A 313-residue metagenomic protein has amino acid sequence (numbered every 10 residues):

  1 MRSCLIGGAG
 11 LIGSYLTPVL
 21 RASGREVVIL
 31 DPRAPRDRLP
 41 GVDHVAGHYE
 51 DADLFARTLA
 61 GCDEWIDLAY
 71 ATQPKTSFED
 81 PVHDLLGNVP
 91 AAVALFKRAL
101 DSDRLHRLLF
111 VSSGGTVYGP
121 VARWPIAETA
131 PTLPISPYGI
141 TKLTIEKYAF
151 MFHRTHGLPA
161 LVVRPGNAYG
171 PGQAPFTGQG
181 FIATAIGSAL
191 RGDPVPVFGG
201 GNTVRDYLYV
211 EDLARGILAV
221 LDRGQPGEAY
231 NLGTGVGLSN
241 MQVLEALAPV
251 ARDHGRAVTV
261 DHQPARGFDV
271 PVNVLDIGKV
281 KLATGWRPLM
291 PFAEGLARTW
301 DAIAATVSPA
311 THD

Functional and structural regions predicted by a protein language model:
C4-R21: N-terminal Rossmann NAD(P)H-binding glycine-rich loop of SDR-like oxidoreductase domains
I6, L30, W65-A71, L108-G114 (+1 more regions): SDR active-site strand-loop-helix element
R25-A34: Conserved glycine-rich Rossmann-like NAD(P)H-binding loop of the short-chain dehydrogenase/reductase
G41-D51: Rossmann-fold cofactor-recognition segment
A52-G87: NAD(P)H-binding glycine-rich loop region in Rossmannoid oxidoreductase-like domains and their noncatalytic homologs
T76-S77, A130, A160-G172, A185-L208 (+1 more regions): A conserved pocket-lining segment of Rossmann-fold NAD(P)-dependent short-chain dehydrogenase/reductase
E79-V82, L86-K97, R107, T116 (+3 more regions): Catalytic helix-loop patch of NAD(P)-dependent Rossmann-fold dehydrogenases
A189-D193, V197-D313: C-terminal substrate-binding subdomain of Rossmann-fold SDR/epimerase-dehydratase oxidoreductases
